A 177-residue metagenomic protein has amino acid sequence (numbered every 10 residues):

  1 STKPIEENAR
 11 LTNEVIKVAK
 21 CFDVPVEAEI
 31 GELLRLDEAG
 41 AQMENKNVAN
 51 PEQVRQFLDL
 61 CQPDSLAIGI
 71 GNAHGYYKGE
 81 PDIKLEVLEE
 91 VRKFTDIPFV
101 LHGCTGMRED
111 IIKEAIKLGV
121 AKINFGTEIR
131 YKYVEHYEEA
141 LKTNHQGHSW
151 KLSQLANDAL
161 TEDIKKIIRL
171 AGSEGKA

Functional and structural regions predicted by a protein language model:
S1-T95, E109-F125, Y131, E135-E139 (+2 more regions): Alpha/beta enzyme core
E6, H102-G103, D158: Residue-level marker of alpha-helix boundaries and capping positions
A67, F99, G147: Short, conserved aromatic-histidine micro-motifs
P98-E109: Glycine-rich beta-to-alpha transition loops that act as phosphate-gripper elements at the mouths of alpha/beta enzyme
E138-A177: Extended, intrinsically disordered, low-complexity segments
